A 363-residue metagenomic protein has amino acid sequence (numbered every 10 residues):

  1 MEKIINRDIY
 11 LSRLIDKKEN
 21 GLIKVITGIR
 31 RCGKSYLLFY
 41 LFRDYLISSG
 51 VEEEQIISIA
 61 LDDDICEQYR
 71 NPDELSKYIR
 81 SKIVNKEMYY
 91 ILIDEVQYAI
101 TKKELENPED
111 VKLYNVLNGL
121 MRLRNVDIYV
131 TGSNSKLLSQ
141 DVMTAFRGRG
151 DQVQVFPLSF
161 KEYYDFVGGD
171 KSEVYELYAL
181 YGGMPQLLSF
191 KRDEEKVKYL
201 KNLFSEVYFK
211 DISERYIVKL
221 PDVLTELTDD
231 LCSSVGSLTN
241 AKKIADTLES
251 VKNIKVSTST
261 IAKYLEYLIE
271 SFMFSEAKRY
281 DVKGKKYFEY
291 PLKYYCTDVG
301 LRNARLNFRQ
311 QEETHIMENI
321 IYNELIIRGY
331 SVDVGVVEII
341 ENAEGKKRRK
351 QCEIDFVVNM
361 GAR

Functional and structural regions predicted by a protein language model:
K3-G21: Pre-Walker A adenine-sensing motif
I26: Hydrophobic anchor at the beta1->P-loop junction of P-loop NTPases
K34-S35: Conserved lysine of the Walker
I57-K86: Short glycine-rich substrate-engagement loop in P-loop NTPases that contacts/grips substrate
L92, Q97-Y129: Conserved Walker B catalytic segment
G119-M143, L268: Sensor-1/coupling segment of RecA-like P-loop NTPase cores
S133-S135, S139-L238: Interdomain motor-coupling "hinge/lid" segment immediately C-terminal to the ATP-binding subdomain of NTP-driven enzymes
D193-A362: Accessory nucleic acid-recognition modules appended to NTPase machines
